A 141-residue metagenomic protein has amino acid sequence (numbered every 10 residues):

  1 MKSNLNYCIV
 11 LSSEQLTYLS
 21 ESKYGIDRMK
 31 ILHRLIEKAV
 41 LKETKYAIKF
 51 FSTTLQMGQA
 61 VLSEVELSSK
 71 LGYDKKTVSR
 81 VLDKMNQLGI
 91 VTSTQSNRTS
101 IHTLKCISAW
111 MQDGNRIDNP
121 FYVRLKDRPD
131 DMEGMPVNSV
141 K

Functional and structural regions predicted by a protein language model:
M1-N4, D74-K141: Winged-helix/helix-turn-helix nucleic-acid-interaction surface
M1-V65: Short recognition helix of helix-turn-helix/winged-helix DNA-binding domains
A39-T103: Winged helix-turn-helix DNA-binding recognition segment
